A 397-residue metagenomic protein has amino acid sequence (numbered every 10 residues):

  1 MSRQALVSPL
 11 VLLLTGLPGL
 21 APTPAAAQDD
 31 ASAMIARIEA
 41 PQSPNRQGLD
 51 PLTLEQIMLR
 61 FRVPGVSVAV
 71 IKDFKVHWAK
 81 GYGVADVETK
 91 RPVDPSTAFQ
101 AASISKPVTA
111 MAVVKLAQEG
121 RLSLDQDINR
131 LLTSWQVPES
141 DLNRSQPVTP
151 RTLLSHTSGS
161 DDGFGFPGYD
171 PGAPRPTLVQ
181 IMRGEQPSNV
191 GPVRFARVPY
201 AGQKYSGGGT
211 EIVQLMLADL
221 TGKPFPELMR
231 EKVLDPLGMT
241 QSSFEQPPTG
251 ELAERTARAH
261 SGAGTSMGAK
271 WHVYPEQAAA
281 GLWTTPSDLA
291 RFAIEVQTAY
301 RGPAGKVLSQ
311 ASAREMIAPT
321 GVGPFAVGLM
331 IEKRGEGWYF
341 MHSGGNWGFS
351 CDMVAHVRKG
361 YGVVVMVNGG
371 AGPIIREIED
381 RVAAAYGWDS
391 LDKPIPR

Functional and structural regions predicted by a protein language model:
S8-G19: Bacterial N-terminal signal peptides
A25-A27: Boundary at the C-terminal end of the N-terminal hydrophobic targeting segment
Q42-A101, S188-R194, T265-M267, G337 (+1 more regions): Short, conserved catalytic-motif segment at the N-terminal edge
L59-S67, E88-T152, R194-G209, Q277-A280 (+1 more regions): Short active-site loop at a secondary-structure junction that contains or immediately precedes the catalytic residue(s)
Y82-D86, S140-W347: Short, surface-exposed loop or secondary-structure junction motifs that flank catalytic or metal-binding residues
G335, M366-R397: Short, gly/Ser/Thr-rich active-site loops of penicillin-recognizing serine hydrolases
M341-H342, C351-G369: Short, well-ordered beta-strand elements
